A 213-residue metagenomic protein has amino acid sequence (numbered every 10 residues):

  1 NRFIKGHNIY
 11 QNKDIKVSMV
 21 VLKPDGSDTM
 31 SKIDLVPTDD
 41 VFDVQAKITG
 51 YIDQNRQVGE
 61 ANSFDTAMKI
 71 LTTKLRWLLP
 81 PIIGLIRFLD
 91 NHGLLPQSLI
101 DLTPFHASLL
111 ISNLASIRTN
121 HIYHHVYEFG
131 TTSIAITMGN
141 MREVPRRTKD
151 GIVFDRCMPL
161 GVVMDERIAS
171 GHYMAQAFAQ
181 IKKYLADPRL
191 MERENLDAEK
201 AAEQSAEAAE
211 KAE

Functional and structural regions predicted by a protein language model:
N1-E213: C-terminal catalytic/motor cores of large multi-domain enzyme assemblies
